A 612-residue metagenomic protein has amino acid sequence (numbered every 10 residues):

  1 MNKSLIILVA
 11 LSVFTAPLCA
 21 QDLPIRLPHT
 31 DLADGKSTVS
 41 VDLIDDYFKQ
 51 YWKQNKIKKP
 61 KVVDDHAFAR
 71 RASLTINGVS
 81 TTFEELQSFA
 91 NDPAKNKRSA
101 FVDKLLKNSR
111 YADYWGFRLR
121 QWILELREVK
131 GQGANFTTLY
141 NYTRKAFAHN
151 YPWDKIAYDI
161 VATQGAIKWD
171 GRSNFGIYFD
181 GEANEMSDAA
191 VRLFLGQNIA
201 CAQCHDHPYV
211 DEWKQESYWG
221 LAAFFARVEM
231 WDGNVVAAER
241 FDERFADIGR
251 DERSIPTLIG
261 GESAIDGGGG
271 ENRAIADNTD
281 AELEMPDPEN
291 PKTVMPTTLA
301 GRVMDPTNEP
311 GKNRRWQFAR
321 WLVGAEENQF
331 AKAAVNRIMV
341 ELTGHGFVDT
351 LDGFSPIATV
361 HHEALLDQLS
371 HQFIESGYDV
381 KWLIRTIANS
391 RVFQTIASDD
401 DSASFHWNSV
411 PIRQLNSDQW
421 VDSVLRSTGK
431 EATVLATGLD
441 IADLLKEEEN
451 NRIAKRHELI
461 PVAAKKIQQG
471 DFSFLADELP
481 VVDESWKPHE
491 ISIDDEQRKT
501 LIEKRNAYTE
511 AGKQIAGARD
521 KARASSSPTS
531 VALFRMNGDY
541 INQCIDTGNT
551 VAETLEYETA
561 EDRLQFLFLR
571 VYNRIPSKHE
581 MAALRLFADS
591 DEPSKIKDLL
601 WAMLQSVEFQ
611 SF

Functional and structural regions predicted by a protein language model:
M1-S4: Positively charged n-region of N-terminal signal peptides that target proteins for export
I6-A16: Bacterial N-terminal signal peptides
Q21-K49: N-terminal pre-domain segments of enzymes
T38-R70, T81-R110, I123-K455, L459 (+3 more regions): Primarily short, surface-exposed interaction patches in extracytoplasmic proteins
L74-T75: Post-BTB helical module
Y114-F117: Conserved AdoMet
L425-M536: Long, His/Glu/Asp-enriched segments that create or flank divalent metal/ion-associated functional microenvironments
